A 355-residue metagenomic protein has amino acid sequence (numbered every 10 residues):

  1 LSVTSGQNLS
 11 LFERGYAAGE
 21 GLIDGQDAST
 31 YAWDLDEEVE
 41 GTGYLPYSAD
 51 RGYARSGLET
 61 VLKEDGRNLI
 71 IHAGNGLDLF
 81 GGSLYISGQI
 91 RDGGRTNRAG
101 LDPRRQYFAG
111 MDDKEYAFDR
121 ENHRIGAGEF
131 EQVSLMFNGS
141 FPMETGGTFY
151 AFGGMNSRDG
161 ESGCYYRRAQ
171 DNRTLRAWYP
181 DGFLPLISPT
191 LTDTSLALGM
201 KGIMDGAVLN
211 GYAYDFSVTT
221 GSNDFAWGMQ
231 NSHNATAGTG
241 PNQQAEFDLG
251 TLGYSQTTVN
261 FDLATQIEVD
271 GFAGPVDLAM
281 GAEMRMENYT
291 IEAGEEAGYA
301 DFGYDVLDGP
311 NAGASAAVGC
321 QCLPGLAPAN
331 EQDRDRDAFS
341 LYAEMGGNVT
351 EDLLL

Functional and structural regions predicted by a protein language model:
L1, D27-D181, P185-I203: Transmembrane beta-barrel wall of Gram-negative outer-membrane proteins
L1, E13-G19, E40: Flexible, glycine/serine/threonine-rich loop segments and coil->beta-strand junctions that form periplasmic-facing
L1-Q7, L353-L355: Transmembrane beta-strand segments that form the barrel wall of outer-membrane beta-barrel proteins
S5-N8, D92, M286: Acidic, glycine-rich active-site loops and adjacent beta-strand->loop/helix elements that engage anionic groups
N8-L9, I70: Histidine-centered metal-chelating micro-motifs
L9-R14, T96: N-terminal plug
Y16-I23, L101-M111, S162-L175, Q230-P241 (+1 more regions): Flexible, surface-exposed loop regions and adjacent strand-edge segments of Gram-negative outer-membrane beta-barrel
S140-G160, L184-L355: Face-selective signature of the C-terminal outer-membrane beta-barrel domain
